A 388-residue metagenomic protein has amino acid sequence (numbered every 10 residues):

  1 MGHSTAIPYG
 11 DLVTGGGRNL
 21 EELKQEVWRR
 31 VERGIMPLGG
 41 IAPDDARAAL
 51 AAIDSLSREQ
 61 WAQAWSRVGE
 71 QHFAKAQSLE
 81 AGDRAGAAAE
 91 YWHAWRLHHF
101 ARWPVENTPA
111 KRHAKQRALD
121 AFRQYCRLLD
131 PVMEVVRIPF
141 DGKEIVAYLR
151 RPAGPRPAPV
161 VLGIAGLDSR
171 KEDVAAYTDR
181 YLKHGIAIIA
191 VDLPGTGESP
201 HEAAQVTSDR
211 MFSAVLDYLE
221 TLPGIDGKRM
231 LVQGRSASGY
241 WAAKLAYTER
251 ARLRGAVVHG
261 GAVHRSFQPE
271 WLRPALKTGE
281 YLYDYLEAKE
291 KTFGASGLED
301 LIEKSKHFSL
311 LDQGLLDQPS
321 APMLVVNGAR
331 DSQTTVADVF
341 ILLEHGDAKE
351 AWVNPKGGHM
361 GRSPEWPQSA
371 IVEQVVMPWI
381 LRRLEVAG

Functional and structural regions predicted by a protein language model:
A64-W65, G69, N107, R112-G154: N-terminal cap/lid segment of alpha/beta-hydrolase-fold proteins
H99, D217-R273: Primarily recognizes the serine-hydrolase "nucleophile elbow" in alpha/beta-hydrolase and SGNH/GDSL folds
P157-G166: Short beta-strand element of the alpha/beta-hydrolase
D173, R180, E202-I225: Alpha/beta-hydrolase active-site loop
Y247-K304, A321: Hydrolase active-site cap/lid region
P319-S320, V325-N327: Short beta-strand/loop motif that positions the catalytic acidic residue of the alpha/beta-hydrolase fold
S332-D338: Conserved alpha/beta-hydrolase "acid-adjacent" motif
G357-A370: Catalytic histidine-centered segment of alpha/beta-hydrolase-like enzymes
